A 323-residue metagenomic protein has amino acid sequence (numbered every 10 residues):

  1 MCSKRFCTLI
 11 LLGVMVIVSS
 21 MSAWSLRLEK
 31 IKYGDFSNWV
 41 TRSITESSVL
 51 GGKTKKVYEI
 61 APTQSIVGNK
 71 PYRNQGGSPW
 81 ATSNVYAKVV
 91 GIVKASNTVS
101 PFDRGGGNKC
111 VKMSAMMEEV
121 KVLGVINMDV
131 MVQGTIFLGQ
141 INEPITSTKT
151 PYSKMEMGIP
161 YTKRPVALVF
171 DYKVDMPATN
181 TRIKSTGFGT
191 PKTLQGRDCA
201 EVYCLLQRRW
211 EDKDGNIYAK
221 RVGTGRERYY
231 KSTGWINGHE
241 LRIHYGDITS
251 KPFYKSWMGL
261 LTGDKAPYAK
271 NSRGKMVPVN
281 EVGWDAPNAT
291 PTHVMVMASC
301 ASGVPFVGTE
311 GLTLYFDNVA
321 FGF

Functional and structural regions predicted by a protein language model:
M1-K30: Bacterial Sec-dependent N-terminal signal peptides
M15-S19, Q133, Y172: N-terminal non-cleavable signal-anchor helices
L26-P165, Q195-G246, W257-G322: Aromatic (Trp/Tyr/Phe) and Gly/Pro-enriched flexible surface segments
R164-V174: A short beta-strand element within beta-rich, extracytoplasmic domains of secreted/secretory-pathway proteins
V174-T181, K192-R197: Extended, low-complexity, turn-rich repeat/linker tracts enriched in Gly/Pro/Ser/Thr and Asp/Glu that occur
N180, T249-W257: Substrate-binding/catalytic groove segments of enzymes that remodel or degrade extracellular structural polymers
N180-S185, D214-I217: A short secondary-structure junction signal
T186-K192: Short, conserved, GDST-rich strand-edge loop motifs in beta-rich repeat architectures
